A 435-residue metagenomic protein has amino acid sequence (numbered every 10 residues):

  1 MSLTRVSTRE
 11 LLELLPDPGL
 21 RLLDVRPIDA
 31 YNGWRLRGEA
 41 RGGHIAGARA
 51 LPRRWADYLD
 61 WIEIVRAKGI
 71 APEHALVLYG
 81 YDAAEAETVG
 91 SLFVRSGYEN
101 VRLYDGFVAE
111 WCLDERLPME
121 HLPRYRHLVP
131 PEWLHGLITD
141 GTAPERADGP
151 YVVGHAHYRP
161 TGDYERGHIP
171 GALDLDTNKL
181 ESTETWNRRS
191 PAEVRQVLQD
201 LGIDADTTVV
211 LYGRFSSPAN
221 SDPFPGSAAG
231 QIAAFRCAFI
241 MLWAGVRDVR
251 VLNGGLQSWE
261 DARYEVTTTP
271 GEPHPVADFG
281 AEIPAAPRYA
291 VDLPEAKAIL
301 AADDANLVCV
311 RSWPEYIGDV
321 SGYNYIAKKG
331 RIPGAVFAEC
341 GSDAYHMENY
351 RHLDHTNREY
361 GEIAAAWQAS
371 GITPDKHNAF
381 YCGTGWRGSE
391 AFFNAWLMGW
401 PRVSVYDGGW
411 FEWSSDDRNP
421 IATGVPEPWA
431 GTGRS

Functional and structural regions predicted by a protein language model:
M1-S435: Cytosolic catalytic domains that perform sulfur/thiol-centered chemistry
